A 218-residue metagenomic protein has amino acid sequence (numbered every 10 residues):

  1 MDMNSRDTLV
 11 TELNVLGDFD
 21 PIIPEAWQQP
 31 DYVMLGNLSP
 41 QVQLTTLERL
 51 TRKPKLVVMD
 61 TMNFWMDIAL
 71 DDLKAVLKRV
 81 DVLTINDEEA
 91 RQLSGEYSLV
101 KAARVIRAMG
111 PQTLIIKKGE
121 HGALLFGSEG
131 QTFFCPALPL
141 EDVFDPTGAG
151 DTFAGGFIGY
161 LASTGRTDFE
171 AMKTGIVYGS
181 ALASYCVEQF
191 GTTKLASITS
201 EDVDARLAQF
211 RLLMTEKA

Functional and structural regions predicted by a protein language model:
M1-M34, R49-K53, D204-A218: Conserved N-terminal subdomain of the carbohydrate kinase-like
L13-D18, T61-D67: Short gly/ser/thr-rich secondary-structure transition/capping motifs
D20-P21, L44, M66-L70, E96-V100 (+2 more regions): Structural motif corresponding to alpha-helix initiation and N-cap regions
I23, L73, V143: Acidic, amphipathic alpha-helical patches
Y32-L35, V58-D60: Short catalytic-loop micro-motif centered on adjacent basic/acidic residues
N37-V42, M62-M66: Short beta->alpha connector loops
E48-L56, F64-F134: Conserved phosphate/ATP/ADP-binding segment of small-molecule kinases
L99-A218: Conserved phosphate-binding/catalytic region of the ribokinase-like
